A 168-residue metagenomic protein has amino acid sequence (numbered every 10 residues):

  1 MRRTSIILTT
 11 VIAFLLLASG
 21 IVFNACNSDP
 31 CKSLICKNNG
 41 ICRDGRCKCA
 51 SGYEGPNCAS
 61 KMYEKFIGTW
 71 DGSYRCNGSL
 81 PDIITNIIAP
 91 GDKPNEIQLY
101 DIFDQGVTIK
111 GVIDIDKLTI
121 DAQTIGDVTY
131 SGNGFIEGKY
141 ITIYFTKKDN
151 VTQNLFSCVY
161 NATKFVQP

Functional and structural regions predicted by a protein language model:
M1-C26: Sec-dependent bacterial lipoprotein signal peptides
C26-S33: Bacterial lipoprotein signal-peptidase II cleavage site
L34, G40-S51: Extracellular cysteine-rich, disulfide-stabilized repeat modules
M62-D82: Tryptophan-anchored aromatic micro-motifs
L80-P81, P94-Y144: Contiguous, well-ordered beta-strand patches that form the walls/edges of small beta-barrel/beta-sandwich domains
Y144-P168: Edge beta-strand at a domain terminus
